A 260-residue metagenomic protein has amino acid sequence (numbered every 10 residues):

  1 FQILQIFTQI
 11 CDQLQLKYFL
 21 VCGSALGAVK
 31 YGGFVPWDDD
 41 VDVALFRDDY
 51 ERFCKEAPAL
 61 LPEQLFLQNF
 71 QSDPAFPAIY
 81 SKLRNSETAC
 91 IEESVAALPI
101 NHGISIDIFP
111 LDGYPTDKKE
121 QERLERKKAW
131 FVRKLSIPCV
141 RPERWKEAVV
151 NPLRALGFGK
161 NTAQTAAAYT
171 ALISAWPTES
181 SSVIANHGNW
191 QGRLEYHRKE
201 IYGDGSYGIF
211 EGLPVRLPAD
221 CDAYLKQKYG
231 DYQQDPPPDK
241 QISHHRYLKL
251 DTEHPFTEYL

Functional and structural regions predicted by a protein language model:
F1-L14, A57-T116, S136-V140, E147-K228 (+1 more regions): Conserved catalytic core of two-metal-ion nucleotidyltransferases
T8-V41, Y50, E200, Q227-K228: Active-site nucleotide-donor binding segment shared across nucleotidyl transfer reactions
F34-V35, D49, V132, Y247-E253: Short amphipathic alpha-helical patches
A44-F46: Short hydrophobic/aromatic beta-strand micro-patches that form the beta-sheet surface supporting nucleotide- or nucleic
E51-K55: Short, conserved charged micro-motifs
G113, E125-K127: Aromatic- and glycine-enriched beta-alpha-beta binding-site module
D117-R123: A short secondary-structure junction signal
K128-P142: Short, cationic low-complexity segments
